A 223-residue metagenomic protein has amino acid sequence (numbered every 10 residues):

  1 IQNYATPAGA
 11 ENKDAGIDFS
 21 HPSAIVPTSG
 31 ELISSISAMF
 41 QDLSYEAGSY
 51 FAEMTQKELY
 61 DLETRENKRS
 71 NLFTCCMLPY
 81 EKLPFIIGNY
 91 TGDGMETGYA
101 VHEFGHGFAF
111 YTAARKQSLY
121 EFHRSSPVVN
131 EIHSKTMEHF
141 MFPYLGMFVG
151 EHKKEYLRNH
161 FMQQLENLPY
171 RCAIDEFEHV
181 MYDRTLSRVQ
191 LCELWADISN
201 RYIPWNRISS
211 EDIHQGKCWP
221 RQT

Functional and structural regions predicted by a protein language model:
I1-F85: Contiguous, non-catalytic segments that form substrate-binding/exosite surfaces or channel walls
Y4, A8, G107, Y111 (+4 more regions): A short secondary-structure junction motif
D14-I25, Y45-G48, E81-G94, A114-S125 (+2 more regions): Glycine- and acidic
P22-G30, Q41, E63, I87-Y90 (+7 more regions): Hydrophobic alpha-helical scaffolding
A38, D42-S49, C75, H106 (+2 more regions): Conserved helix-loop functional segments at active or binding sites
G88-A114, E131-K135, H139, F177: Active-site recognition of the HExxH zinc-binding catalytic motif
F110-R158: Helical catalytic core of nucleic-acid polymerases
P143-T223: Long, amphipathic alpha-helical stalk/connector segments used for oligomerization, subunit docking, or mechanical
